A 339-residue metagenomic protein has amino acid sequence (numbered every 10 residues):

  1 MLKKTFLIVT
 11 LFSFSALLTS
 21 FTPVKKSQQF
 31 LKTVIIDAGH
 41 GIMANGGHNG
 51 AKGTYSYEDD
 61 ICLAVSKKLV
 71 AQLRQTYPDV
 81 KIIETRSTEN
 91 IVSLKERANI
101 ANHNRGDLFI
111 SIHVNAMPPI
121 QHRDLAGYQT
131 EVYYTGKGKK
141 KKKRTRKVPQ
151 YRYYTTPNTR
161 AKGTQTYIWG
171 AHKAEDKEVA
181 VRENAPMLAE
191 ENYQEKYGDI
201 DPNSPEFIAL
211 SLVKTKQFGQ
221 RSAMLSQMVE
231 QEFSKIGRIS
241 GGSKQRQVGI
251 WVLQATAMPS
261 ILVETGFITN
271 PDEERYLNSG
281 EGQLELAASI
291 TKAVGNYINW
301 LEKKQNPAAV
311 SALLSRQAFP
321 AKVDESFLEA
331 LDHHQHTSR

Functional and structural regions predicted by a protein language model:
M1-T5: Positively charged n-region of N-terminal signal peptides that target proteins for export
F6-V9, L94: Generic alpha-helix initiation/capping and coil-helix boundary signal
I8-A16: Bacterial N-terminal signal peptides
V24-K32, A51-R339: Active-site-proximal helix/loop segments of hydrolytic enzymes
G39-A44, G266-N270: Short connector loops/turns at beta-strand edges and beta->alpha or beta->beta junctions
A44, H48-K52: Peptidoglycan cell-wall recognition and remodeling modules
